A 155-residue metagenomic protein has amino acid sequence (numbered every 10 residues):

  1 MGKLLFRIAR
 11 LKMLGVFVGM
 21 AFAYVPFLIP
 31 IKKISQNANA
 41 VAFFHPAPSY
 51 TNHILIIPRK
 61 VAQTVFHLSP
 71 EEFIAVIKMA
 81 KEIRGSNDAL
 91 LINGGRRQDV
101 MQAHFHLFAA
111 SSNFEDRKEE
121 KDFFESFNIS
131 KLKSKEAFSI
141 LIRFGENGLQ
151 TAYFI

Functional and structural regions predicted by a protein language model:
M1-I155: HIT superfamily nucleotide-processing domains
